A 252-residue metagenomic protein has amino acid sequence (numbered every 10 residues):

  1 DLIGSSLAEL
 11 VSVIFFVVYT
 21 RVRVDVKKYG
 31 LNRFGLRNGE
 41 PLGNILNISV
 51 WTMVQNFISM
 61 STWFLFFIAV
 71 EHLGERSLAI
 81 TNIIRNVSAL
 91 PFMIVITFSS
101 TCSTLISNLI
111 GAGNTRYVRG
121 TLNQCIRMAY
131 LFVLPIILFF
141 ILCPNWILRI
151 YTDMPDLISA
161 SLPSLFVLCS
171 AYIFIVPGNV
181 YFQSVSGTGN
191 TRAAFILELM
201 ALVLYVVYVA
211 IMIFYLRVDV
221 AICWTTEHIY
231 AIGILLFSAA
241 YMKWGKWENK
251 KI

Functional and structural regions predicted by a protein language model:
D1-L2, L78, T191-F195, C223-W224: Alpha-helical transmembrane segments and their helix-entry boundary regions
D1-V50, I106-A171, I213-I252: Short alpha-helical transmembrane segments in multi-pass integral membrane proteins
S6-I14, V24-D25, S49, M53-L65 (+7 more regions): Hydrophobic alpha-helical transmembrane bundles that constitute the permease/transmembrane domains of multi-pass
K27, L31-F34, L78-T81, A89-L90 (+8 more regions): Solvent-exposed, non-transmembrane amphipathic alpha-helical segments
F57-L90, N108-L109, W146-P155, Y215-L216: Helix-terminus/linker motif at the lipid-water interface of multi-pass membrane proteins
I80-P144, I175-L197: Small-residue-rich hydrophobic transmembrane alpha-helices
Y181-V185, R192-V203, A210-V218, T225: C-terminal structured "cap/appendage" subdomains that terminate the fold
